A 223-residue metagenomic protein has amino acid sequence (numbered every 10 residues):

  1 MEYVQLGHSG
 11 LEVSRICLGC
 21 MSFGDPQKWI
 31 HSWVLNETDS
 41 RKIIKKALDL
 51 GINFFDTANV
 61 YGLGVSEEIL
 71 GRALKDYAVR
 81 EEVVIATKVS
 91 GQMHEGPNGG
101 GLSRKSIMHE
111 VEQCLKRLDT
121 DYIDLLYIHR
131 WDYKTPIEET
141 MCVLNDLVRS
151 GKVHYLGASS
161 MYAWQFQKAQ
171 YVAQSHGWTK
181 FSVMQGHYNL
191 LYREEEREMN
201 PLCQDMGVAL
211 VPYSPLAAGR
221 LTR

Functional and structural regions predicted by a protein language model:
M1-V83, R149, A217: N-terminal binding-site loop/beta-alpha segment at the start of enzyme catalytic domains that lines or forms
Y3, T135-R223: Beta/alpha (TIM)-barrel catalytic core signal, keyed to glycine-rich beta->alpha loops juxtaposed to Asp/Glu that bind
L6, L18, S40, A47 (+10 more regions): Conserved, mostly hydrophobic/aromatic
M21-F23, A58-V60, K88-Q92, I128-W131 (+3 more regions): Active-site beta-loop-alpha junctions enriched in small/polar residues
G24-T38, M93-M108, H129-T135: Active-site mouth loops of central-metabolism enzymes
W33-A47, G101-D119, F166-Y171: Short, acidic/polar
D49, A73-V84, L115-D119, V148 (+1 more regions): Acidic (Asp/Glu)-rich catalytic clusters
H94-Y127, H187, L191-E194: Active-site gating/metal-coordination segments in enzymes
